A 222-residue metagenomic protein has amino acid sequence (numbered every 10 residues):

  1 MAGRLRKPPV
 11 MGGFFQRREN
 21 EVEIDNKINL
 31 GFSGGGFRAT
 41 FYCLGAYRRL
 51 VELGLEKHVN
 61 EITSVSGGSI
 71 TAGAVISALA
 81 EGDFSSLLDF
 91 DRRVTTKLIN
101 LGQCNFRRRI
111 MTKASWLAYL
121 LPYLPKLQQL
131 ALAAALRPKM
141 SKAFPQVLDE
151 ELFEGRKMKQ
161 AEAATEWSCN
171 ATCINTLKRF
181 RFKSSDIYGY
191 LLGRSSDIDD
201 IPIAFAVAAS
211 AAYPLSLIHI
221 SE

Functional and structural regions predicted by a protein language model:
R4-G13, S216: Positively charged N-terminal leader segments that act as targeting/secretion signals
V10-F14, K183-D186: N-terminal leader/targeting segments
F15-D25: Non-cytosolic juxtamembrane linkers/loops that tether extracellular or periplasmic domains to nearby transmembrane
E23-I24, L55-H58, M158-A164: Short helix-terminating capping/connector loops at secondary-structure junctions
D25-G31, G36-P138, K183-D186, I201: Patatin-like phospholipase
R38, P122-Q129, P145, E150 (+2 more regions): Active-site gating loop/helix substructures
S141: Catalytic-adjacent loop/helix segments of enzymes that bind and process anionic phosphate/sulfate esters
E151-G155: Active-site glycine-rich loop that binds ribose-phosphate moieties when present
